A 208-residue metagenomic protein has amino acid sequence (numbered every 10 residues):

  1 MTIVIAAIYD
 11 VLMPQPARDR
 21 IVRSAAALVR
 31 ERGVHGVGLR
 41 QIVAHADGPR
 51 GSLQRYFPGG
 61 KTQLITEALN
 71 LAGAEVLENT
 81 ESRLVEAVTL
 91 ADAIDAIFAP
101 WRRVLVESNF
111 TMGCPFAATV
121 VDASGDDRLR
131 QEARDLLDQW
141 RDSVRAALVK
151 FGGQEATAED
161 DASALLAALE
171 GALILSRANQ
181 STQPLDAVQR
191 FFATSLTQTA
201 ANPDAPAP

Functional and structural regions predicted by a protein language model:
M1-P16, A87, A200-P208: N-terminal intrinsically disordered/low-complexity leader segments
I8-L12, T66-I97: Amphipathic alpha-helical linker/stalk segments
A17-A26, I42, A68-V76, V144: Generic hydrophobic, amphipathic alpha-helix propensity
R20, L28-E67: Helix-turn-helix
E81-T111, D161-L165: Hydrophobic alpha-helical connector segments
D95-A96, T111, D126-G152, D160-S163 (+1 more regions): Amphipathic alpha-helical packing segments from all-alpha helical-bundle domains
V104, D122-G125, A146, L166-Q183 (+1 more regions): Amphipathic C-terminal alpha-helical segment
M112-A117, A156-L175, A187, F191-S195: Hydrophobic alpha-helical segments that form the core of small-molecule binding pockets and/or dimer interfaces
